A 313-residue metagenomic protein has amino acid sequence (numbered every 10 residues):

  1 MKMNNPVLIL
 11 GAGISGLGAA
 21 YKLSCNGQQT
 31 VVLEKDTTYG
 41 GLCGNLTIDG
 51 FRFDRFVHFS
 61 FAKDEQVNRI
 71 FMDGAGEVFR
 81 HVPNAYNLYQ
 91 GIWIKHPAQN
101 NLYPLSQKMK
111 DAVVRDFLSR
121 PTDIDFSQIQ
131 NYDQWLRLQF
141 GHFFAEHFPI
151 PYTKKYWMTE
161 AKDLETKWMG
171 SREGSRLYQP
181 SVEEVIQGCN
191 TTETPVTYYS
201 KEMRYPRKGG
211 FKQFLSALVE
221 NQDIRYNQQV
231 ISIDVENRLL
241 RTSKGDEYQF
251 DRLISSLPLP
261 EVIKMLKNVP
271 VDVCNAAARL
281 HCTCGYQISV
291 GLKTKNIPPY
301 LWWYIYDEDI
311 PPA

Functional and structural regions predicted by a protein language model:
N5, V57, F250-D251: Local beta-strand N-terminus motif with an aromatic residue
N5-V32: N-terminal Rossmann-like FAD-binding beta1-loop-alpha1 element of flavoenzymes
S15, T38, P260: Conserved Rossmann-like nucleotide-cofactor binding loop
S24-T47: Glycine-rich FAD pyrophosphate-binding loop
T47, L88, R225, R241-T242: A general beta-strand register signal
D49-I124, K167-G174: Dinucleotide-binding Rossmann-like beta1-alpha1 core, especially the glycine-rich loop that anchors the ADP
K110-L118, T122-R238, S256: Active-site/ligand-binding neighborhood in enzyme catalytic cores
Q229-A313: Mid-domain catalytic core of redox enzymes that form a hydrophobic substrate pocket/lid adjacent to a catalytic redox
